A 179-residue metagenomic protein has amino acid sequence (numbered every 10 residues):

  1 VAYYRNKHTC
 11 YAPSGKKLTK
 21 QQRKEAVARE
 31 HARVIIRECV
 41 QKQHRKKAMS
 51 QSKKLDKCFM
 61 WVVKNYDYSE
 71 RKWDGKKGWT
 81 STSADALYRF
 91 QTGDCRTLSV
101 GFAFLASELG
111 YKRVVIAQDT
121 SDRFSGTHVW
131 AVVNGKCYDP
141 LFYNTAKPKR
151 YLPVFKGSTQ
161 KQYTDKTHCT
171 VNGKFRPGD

Functional and structural regions predicted by a protein language model:
V1-V34, Y111: Linear, non-domain "peripheral" regions
R23-L87: Secondary-structure boundary elements
K54-C58, Q91-A106: Active-site nucleophilic cysteine motif
K64-S69, W73, G78, D94-C95 (+5 more regions): Solvent-exposed loop/turn segments at secondary-structure junctions within structured extracellular/periplasmic domains
T97-K161: Hydrophobic/aromatic-rich core segments of domains that either
Y151-D179: Low-complexity, Gly/Ser/Thr/Pro-rich intrinsically disordered linker/tail segments
